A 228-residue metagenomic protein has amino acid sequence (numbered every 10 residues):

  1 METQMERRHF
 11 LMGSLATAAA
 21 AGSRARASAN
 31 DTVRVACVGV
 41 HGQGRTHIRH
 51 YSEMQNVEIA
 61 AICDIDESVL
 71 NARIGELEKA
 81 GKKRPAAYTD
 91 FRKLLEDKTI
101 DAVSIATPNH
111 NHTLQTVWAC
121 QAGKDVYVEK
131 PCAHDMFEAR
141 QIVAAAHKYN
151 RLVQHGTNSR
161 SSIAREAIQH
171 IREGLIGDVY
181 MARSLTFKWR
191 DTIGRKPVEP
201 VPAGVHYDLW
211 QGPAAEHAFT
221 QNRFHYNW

Functional and structural regions predicted by a protein language model:
M1-V128, F137-V153: N-terminal glycine-/serine-/threonine-rich beta1-alpha1-beta2 phosphate-ribose binding loop of Rossmann-like
A16, K188, E216-H217: Active-site/binding-pocket entry motifs
A61-C63, S104, Y180-R183, Q211: Residues embedded in well-ordered beta-strands within globular domains across many folds
D66, T186, A214: Short, small-residue-rich loop/turn micro-motifs
S104, R160, H217-F219: Redox-cofactor-proximal catalytic regions of oxidoreductases
D125, C132-G204, D208-L209: A contiguous active-site-proximal alpha/beta segment in oxidoreductase catalytic domains
A203-W228: Glycine-rich, aromatic-lined ligand/substrate-binding cores of catalytic and carbohydrate-binding domains
